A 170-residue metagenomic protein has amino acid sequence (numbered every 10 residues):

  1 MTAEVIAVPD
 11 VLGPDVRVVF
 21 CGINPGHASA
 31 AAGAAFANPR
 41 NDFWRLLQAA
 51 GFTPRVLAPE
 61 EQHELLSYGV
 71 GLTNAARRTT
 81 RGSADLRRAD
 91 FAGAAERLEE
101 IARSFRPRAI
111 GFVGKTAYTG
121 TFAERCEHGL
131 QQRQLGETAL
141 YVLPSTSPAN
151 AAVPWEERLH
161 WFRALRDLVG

Functional and structural regions predicted by a protein language model:
M1-R17, P39, L46, G82-L98 (+1 more regions): C-terminal capping/extension of enzyme domains
A7-G13, V56-L65, I101: Short amphipathic alpha-helices and their capping/turn segments at secondary-structure boundaries
R17-V18, A109: Structural motif
V19-I23: N-terminal nucleotide-binding beta1-loop-alpha1 segment
N24-A28, R77-T80, T116-Y118, S147-A149: Short, solvent-exposed loop/turn segments at secondary-structure junctions
S29-A32, T119-A123, A152: Short glycine-/acidic-enriched loop or helix-start segments at secondary-structure transitions that form or flank
S29-A89: Short, surface-exposed acidic-centric catalytic microdomains
S67-E124: Internal catalytic-core helix/loop-beta-alpha segment that presents or stabilizes conserved functional determinants
